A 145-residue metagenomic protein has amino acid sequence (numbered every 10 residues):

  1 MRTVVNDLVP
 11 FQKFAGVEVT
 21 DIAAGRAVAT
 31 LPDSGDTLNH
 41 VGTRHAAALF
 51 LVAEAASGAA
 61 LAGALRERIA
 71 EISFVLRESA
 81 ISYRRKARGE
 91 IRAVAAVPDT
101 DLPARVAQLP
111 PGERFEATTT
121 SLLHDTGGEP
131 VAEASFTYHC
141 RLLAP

Functional and structural regions predicted by a protein language model:
M1-P10: Extreme N-terminal tail/first-helix region
F11, A23, S73-V75, G89 (+1 more regions): Residue-level preference for beta-strand/loop junctions
K13-V19, R77-S82, A104-V106: Short structured motifs
F14-R44: Catalytic strand-loop segment that frames the active site of acyl-thioester-processing enzymes
E18, A80-S82, V94-A96, L122 (+1 more regions): Residues located in well-ordered beta-strands
P32, D36-G58, A70-E71: Hot-dog-fold acyl-thioester-processing enzymes
A60-T100: Hydrophobic beta-strand-centered segment that forms part of the acyl-chain substrate-binding groove
A87-R88, P98-P145: HotDog/MaoC-like acyl-thioester-processing domains
